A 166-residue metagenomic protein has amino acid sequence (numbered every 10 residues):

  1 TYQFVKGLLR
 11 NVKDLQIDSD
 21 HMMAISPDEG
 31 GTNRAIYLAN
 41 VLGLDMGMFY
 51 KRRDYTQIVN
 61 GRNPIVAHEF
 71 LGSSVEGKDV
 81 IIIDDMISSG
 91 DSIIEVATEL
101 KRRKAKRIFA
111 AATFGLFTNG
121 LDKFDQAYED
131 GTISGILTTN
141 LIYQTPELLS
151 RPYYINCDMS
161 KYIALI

Functional and structural regions predicted by a protein language model:
T1-I166: PRPP-associated nucleotide enzymes
